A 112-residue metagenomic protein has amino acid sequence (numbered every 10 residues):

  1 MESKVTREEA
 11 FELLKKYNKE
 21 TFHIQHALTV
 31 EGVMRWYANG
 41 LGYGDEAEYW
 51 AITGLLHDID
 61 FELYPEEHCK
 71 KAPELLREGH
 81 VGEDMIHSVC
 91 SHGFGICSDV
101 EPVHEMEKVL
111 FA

Functional and structural regions predicted by a protein language model:
M1-E66: Acidic/His-rich, divalent-metal-binding segments that scaffold phosphate/diphosphate chemistry
Y43-A112: Divalent metal-dependent catalytic cores for phosphoryl transfer on phosphate-bearing substrates
